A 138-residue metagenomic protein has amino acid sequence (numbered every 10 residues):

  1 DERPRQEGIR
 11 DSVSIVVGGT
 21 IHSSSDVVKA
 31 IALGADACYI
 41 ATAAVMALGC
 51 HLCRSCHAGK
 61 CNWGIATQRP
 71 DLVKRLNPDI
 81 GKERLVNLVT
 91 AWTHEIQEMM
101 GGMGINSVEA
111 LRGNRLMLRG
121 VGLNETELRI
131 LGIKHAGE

Functional and structural regions predicted by a protein language model:
E2-S12, H22-E138: Alpha/beta catalytic cores of nucleotide-metabolism and tRNA/nucleoside-modifying enzymes
G18: Short hydrophobic "strand-cap" motifs at the C-terminus of beta-strands
